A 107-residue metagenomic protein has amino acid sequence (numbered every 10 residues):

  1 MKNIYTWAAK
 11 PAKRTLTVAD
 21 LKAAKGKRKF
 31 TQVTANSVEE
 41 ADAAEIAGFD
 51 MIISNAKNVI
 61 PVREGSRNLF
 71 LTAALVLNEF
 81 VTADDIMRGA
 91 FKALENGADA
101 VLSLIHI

Functional and structural regions predicted by a protein language model:
M1-Q32: N-terminal amphipathic alpha-helix/helix-capping segment at the start of soluble metabolic enzymes
P11-K13, T17, E79-M87: Active-site-adjacent loop and "lid" segments of alpha/beta metabolic enzymes
A24, A44, V62, K92-A93: Generic structural signal for hydrophobic
T31-T34, I52-S54, L71-L75, V101-S103: Hydrophobic faces of well-ordered beta-strands that scaffold small-molecule active sites in alpha/beta enzyme cores
N36-D42, T82-K92: Short, acidic/polar
A56-A83: Alpha-helix-loop-beta-strand connector modules within alpha/beta enzyme cores
I105-I107: Conserved small/polar residues in nucleotide/adenosyl-binding loops
